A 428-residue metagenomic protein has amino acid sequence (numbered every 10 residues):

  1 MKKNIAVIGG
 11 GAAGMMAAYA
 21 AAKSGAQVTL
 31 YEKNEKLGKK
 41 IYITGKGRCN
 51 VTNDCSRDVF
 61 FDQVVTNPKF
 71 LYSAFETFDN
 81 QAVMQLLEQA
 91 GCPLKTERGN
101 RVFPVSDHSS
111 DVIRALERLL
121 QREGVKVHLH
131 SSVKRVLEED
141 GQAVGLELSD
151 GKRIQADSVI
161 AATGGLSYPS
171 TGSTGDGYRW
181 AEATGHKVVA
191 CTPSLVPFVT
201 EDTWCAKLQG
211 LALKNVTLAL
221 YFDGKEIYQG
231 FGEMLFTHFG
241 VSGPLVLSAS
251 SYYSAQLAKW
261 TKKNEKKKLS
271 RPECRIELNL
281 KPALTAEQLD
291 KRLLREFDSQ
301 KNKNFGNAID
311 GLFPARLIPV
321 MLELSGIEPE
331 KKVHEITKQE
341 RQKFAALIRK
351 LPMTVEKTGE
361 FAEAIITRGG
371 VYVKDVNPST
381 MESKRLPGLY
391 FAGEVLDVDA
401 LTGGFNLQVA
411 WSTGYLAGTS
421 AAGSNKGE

Functional and structural regions predicted by a protein language model:
K3-L30, A417, A421-A422: N-terminal Rossmann-like FAD-binding beta1-loop-alpha1 element of flavoenzymes
A6-I8, Y31, V133, R153-P169 (+3 more regions): Short hydrophobic core segments
A22-K46: Glycine-rich FAD pyrophosphate-binding loop
E35-L37, Y42-I43, V51, R57-D58 (+3 more regions): An anion/pyrophosphate-binding glycine-rich loop and adjacent beta-alpha core in soluble alpha-beta enzymes
R48-T96: Glycine-rich active-site loop/strand segments that organize a redox cofactor
T77-S158: Feature captures the FAD/FMN-dependent oxidoreductase FAD-binding
H128-H130, K134-R135, P319-D399: A glycine-rich dinucleotide-binding beta-alpha-beta segment and adjacent secondary-structure elements that constitute
S158-W204: Glycine-rich loop(s) and the adjacent beta-strand/alpha-helix scaffold that form part
